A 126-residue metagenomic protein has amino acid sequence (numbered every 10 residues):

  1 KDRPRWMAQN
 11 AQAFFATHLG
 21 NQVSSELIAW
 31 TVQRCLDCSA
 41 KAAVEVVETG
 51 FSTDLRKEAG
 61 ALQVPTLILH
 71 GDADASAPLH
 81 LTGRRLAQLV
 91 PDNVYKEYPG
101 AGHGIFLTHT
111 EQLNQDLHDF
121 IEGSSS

Functional and structural regions predicted by a protein language model:
K1, R5, P91-V94: A short C-terminal helix-loop "cap" of Rossmann-like NAD(P)-dependent dehydrogenase/epimerase domains
D2, I68-G71, L113: Generic structural signal for small/hydrophobic residues in well-ordered secondary structure, especially within
R3-G60: Conserved alpha/beta-hydrolase catalytic His-Asp/Glu region
C38, A77, T108: Residue-level signal for the nucleotide or nucleotide-sugar donor/cofactor binding architecture
K57, R84-R85, E111: Active-site phosphate/pyrophosphate- and oxyanion-stabilizing loops and adjacent acidic/basic residues in soluble
A61-A101: Conserved loop-alpha-helix segment in the C-terminal half of the alpha/beta-hydrolase fold that carries the catalytic
V90-S126: Catalytic active-site module of serine/aspartate enzymes centered on a nucleophile-bearing elbow/loop
